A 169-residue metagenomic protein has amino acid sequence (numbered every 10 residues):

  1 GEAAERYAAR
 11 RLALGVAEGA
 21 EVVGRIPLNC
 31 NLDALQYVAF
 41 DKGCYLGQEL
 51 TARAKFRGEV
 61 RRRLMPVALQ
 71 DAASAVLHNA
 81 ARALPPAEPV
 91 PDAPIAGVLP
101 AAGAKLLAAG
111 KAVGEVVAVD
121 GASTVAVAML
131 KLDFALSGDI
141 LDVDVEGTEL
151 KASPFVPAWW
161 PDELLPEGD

Functional and structural regions predicted by a protein language model:
G1-A17: Acidic, low-complexity central loop/insert segments
R11-V16, I26-N31, R53: A broad, low-specificity signal for short, low-complexity segments enriched in glycine/proline and polar/charged
L14-G24, W160-D169: Short, low-order "capping/linker" segments at domain edges
G19-N31, V117-A122: Short, basic/aromatic beta-hairpin or loop at an interaction surface
L35-Y37, A52-D169: Glycine-rich, small/acidic residue-mixed loop/short-helix segments
Q48-E49: Structural motif
